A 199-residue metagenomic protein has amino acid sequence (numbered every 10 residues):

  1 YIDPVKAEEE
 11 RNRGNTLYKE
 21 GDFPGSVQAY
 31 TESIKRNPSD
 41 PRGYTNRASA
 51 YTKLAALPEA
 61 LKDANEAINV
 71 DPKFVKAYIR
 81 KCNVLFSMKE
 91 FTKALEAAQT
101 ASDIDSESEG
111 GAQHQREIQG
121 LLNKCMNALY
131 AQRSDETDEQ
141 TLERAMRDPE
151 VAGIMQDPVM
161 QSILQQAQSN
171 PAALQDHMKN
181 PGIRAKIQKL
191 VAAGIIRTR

Functional and structural regions predicted by a protein language model:
Y1-R199: Alpha-helical tetratricopeptide repeat
